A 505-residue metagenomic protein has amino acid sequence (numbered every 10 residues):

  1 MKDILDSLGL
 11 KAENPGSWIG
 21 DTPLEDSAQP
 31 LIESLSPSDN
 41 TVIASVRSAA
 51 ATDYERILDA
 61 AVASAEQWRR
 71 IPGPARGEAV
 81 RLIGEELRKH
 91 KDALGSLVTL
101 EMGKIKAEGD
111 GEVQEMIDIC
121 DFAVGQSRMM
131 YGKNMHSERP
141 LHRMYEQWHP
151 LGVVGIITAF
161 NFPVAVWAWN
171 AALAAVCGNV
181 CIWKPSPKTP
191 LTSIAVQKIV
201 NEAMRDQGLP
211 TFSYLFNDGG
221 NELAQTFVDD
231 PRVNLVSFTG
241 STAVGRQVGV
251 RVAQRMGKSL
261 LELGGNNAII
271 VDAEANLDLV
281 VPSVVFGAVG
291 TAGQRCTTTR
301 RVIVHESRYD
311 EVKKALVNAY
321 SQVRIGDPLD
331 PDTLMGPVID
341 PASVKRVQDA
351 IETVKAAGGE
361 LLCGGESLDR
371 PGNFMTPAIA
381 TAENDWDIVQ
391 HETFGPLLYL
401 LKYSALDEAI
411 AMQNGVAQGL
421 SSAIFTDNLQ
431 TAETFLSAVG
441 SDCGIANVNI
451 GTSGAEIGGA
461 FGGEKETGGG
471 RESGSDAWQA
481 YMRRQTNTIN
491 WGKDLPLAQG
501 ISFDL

Functional and structural regions predicted by a protein language model:
M1-S38: Hydrophobic face of amphipathic alpha-helices that form TPR/SEL1-like repeat modules and related alpha-solenoid
N40, R76, V98, G178 (+7 more regions): Residue-level signal for inorganic ion chemistry
T41-A44, G208-L209, V233, I270 (+4 more regions): Conserved C-terminal structural/oligomerization subdomain of aldehyde/semialdehyde dehydrogenase
I43-A49, S64-R70, I156, I269-D272 (+5 more regions): Short, well-ordered beta-strand elements within core beta-sheets of diverse protein domains
I43-M130, L141: Glycine-rich loop-to-alpha-helix module at the N-terminal edge of alpha/beta enzyme cores
L82, P140-R143, G364-D369, G451: Short, solvent-exposed loop/turn elements at beta->coil junctions and helix N-caps that rim active or binding pockets
G132-L279, Y403: Rossmann-like NAD(P) dinucleotide-binding subdomain of oxidoreductase/dehydrogenase enzymes
I199-A203, A243-N384, L406-D407, A411 (+3 more regions): ALDH superfamily catalytic-core signature
